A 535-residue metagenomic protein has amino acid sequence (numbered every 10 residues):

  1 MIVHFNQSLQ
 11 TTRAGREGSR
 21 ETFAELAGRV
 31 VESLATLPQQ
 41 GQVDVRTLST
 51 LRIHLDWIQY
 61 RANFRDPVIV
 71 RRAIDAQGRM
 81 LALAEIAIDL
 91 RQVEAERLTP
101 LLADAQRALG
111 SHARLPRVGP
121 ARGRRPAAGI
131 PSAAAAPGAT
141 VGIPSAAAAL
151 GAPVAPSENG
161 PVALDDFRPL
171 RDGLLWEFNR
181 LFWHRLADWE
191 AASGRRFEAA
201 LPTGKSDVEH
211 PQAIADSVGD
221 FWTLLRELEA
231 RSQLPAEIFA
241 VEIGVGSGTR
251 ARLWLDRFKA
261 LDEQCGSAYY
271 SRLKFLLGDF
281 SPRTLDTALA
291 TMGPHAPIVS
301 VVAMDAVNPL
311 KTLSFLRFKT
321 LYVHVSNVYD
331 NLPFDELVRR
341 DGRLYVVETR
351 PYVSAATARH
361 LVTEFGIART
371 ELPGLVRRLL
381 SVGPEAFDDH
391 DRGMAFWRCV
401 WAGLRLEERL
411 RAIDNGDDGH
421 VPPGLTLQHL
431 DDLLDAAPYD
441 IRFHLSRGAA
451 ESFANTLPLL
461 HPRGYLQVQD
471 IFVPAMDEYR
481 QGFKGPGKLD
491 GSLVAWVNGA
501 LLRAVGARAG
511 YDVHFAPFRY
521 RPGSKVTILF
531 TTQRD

Functional and structural regions predicted by a protein language model:
I2-G129, A149-F239, S247-T320, L337 (+2 more regions): Rossmann-like AdoMet
I2-T50, H54-W57, K319-D535: Class I S-adenosyl-L-methionine
G129-L150: Long, intrinsically disordered low-complexity tandem-repeat segments
G244: Conserved S-adenosyl-L-methionine
